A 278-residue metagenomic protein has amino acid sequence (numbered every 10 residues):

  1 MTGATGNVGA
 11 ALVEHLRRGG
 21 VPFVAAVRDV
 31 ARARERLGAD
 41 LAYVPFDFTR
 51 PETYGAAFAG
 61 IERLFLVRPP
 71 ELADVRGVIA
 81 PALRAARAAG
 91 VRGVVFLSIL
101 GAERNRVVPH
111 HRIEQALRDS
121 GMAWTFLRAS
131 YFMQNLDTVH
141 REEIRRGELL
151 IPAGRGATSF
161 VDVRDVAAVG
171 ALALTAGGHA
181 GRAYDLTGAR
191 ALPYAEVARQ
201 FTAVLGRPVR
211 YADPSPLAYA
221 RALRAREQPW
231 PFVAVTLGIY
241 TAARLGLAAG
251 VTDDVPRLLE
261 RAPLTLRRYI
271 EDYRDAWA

Functional and structural regions predicted by a protein language model:
T2-R36, T49-E52, A59-I61, P69-A80 (+6 more regions): Oxidoreductase cofactor-interface core, primarily capturing Rossmann-like NAD(P)-dependent enzymes
H15, L217-A278: A hydrophobic C-terminal alpha-helical subdomain
R32, T53, L264, R268: Residue-level recognition of oxygen-bearing side chains
G38-F46: Active-site regions of enzymes building and remodeling cell-envelope glycoconjugates
